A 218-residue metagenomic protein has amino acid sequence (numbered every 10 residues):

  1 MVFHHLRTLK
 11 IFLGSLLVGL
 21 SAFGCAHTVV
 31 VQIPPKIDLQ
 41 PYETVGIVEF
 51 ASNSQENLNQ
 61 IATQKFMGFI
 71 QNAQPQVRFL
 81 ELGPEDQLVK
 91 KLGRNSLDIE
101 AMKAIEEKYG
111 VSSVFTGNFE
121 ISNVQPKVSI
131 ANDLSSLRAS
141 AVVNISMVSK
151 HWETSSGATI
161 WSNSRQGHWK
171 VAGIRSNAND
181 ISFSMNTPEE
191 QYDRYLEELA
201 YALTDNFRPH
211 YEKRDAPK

Functional and structural regions predicted by a protein language model:
V2-L13: Bacterial N-terminal signal peptides that target proteins for export
F12-A22: Bacterial N-terminal signal peptides
C25-P41, K108, V124, A139-K218: C-terminal/domain-edge helix-coil "capping" segments
T44, V48-E49, N53-N123, W152-T154 (+3 more regions): N-terminal segment of the mature soluble domain
D98-I99, L134, M185: Short alpha-helix boundary/capping motifs
M102-I105, N132-R138: Short, P/G- and charge-enriched loop/turn segments at secondary-structure junctions
V128-D133, S176-N177: Outer-membrane beta-barrel translocator domains and adjoining extracellular loop/strand segments of Gram-negative
